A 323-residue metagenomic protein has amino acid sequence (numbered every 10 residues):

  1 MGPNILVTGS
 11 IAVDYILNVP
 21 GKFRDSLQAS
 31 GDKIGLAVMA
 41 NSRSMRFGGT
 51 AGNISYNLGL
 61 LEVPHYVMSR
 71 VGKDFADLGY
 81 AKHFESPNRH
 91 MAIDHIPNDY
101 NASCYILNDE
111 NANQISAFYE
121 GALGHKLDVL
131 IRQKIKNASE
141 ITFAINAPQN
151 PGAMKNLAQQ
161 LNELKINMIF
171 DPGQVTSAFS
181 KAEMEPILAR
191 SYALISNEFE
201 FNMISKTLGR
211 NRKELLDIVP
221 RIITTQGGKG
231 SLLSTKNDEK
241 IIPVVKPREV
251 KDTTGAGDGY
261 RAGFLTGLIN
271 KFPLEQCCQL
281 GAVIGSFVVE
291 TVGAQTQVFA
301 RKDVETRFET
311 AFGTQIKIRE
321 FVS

Functional and structural regions predicted by a protein language model:
M1-Y66, F321-S323: Glycine-rich phosphate/adenosyl-contacting loop at the front of the ribokinase-like
I5, G209-S323: Conserved phosphate-binding/catalytic region of the ribokinase-like
I5, P64-H65, H90-M91, M168 (+1 more regions): Hydrophobic anchor at the start of a short beta-strand that flanks the dinucleotide cofactor-binding loop
G59, N162, I269: Gly/Ala-rich phosphate-binding loop of Rossmann-like dinucleotide-binding domains, activating on the conserved
D74-P87, I106-N108: Active-site-proximal loop->helix
E85-D99: A glycine-rich helix N-cap at a beta->alpha junction
D94-I96, C104-P148: Conserved phosphate-binding/catalytic loop of the ribokinase/pfkB sugar-kinase fold
N162-I169, G173-P243, E249: Conserved phosphate/ATP/ADP-binding segment of small-molecule kinases
